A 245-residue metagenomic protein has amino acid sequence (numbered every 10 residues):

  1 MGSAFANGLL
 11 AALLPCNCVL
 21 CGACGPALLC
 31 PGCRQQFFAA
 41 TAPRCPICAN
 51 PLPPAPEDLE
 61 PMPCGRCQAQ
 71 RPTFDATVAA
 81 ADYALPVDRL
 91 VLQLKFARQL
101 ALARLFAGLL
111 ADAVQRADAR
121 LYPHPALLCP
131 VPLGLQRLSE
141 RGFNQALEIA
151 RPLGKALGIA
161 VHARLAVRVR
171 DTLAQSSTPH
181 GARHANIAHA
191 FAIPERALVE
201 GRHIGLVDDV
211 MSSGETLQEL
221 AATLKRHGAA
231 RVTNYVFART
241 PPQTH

Functional and structural regions predicted by a protein language model:
M1-D208, S212-H245: Glycine-rich phosphate/pyrophosphate-handling loop used in enzymes and phosphotransfer proteins
